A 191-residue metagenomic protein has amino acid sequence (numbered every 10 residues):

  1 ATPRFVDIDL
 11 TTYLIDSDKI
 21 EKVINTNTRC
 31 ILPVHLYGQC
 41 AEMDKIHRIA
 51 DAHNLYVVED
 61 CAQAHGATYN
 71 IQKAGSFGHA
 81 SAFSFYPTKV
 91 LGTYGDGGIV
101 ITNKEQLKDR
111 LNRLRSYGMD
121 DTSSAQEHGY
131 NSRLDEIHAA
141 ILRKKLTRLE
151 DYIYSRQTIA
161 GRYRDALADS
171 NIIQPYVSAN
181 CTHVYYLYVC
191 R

Functional and structural regions predicted by a protein language model:
A1-T2, L55: Structural loop-to-beta junction motif characteristic of Rossmann-like glycosyltransferase folds
T2-T12: Short beta-strand->loop structural element characteristic of the AMP-binding/adenylate-forming
P3, A80, G97, Y185-L187: Structural motif
D7, D16-D18, K22, C30-V34 (+4 more regions): PLP-dependent aminotransferase class I/II
T11-T93, I99-I101: Active-site phosphate-binding strand-loop segment of PLP-dependent enzymes
